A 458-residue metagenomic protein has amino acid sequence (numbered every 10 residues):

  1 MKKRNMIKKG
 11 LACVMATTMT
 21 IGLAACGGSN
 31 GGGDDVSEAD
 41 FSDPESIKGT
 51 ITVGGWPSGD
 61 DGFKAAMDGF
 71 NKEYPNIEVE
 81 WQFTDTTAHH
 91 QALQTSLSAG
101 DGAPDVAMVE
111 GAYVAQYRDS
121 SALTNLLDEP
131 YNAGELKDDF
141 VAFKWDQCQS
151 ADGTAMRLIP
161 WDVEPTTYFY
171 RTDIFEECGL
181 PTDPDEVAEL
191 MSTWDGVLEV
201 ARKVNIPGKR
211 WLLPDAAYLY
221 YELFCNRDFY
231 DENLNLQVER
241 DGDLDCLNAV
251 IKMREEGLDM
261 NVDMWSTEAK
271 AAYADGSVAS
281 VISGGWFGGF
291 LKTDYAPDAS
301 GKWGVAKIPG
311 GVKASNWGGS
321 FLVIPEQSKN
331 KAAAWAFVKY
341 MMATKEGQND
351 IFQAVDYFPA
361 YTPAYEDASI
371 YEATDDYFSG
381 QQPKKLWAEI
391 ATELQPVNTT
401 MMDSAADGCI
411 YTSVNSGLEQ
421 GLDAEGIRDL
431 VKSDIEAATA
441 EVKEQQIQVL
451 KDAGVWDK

Functional and structural regions predicted by a protein language model:
M1-I51, K72, K443-K458: Short, low-complexity disordered leader/linker segments with a strong preference for bacterial N-terminal type II
V36-F41, S46-S58, I77-Q82, D105-V106 (+1 more regions): Short, well-ordered beta-strand elements
E38-A39, E110-T167, D195, S300-K307 (+2 more regions): Hinge/lid segment of periplasmic solute-binding proteins
G69-F140, E177-G179, A279-S280, P297: Extracytoplasmic "Venus flytrap"/periplasmic binding protein-like
K72, E78, T154, E255-E256 (+1 more regions): Extracytoplasmic/periplasmic substrate-recognition and gating elements
K72, P130-N132, S150-Y218, Y230-M264 (+3 more regions): Helix-loop-helix "hinge/cap" segment bordering the ligand-binding cleft or interdomain interface
T87-A92, P214-A217, R227-I308: Extracytoplasmic ligand-binding clamshell segments of periplasmic binding protein
F378-T439: C-terminal capping/gating helix-and-loop segments adjacent to ligand/active sites or protein-protein/ligand interfaces
